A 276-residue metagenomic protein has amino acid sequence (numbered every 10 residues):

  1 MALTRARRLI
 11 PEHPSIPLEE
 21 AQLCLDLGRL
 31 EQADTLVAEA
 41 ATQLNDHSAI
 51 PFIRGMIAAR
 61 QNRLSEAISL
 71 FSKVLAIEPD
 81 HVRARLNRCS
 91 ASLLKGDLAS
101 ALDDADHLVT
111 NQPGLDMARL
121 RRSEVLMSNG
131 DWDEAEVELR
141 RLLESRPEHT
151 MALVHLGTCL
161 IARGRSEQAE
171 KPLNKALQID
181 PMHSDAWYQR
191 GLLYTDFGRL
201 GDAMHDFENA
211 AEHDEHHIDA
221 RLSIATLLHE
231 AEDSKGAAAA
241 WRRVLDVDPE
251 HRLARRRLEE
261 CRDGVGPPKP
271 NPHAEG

Functional and structural regions predicted by a protein language model:
M1-R5, L27-E39, Q61-K73, K95-H107 (+5 more regions): Structural signature of tandem alpha-helical TPR/SEL1-like repeats, specifically the intra-repeat loop/turn
L9, Q43-L44, I77, N111 (+4 more regions): Structural marker of alpha-solenoid helical repeat scaffolds
P14-S15, S48-A49, V82-R83, D116-M117 (+4 more regions): Helix-start (N-cap) detector for alpha-helical repeat units in TPR-like alpha-solenoids, especially tetratricopeptide
S15, E19-Q22, D26, T35 (+3 more regions): A generic tandem-repeat structural signature
H229, S234-E259: TPR/TPR-like (Sel1-like) alpha-helical repeat modules
